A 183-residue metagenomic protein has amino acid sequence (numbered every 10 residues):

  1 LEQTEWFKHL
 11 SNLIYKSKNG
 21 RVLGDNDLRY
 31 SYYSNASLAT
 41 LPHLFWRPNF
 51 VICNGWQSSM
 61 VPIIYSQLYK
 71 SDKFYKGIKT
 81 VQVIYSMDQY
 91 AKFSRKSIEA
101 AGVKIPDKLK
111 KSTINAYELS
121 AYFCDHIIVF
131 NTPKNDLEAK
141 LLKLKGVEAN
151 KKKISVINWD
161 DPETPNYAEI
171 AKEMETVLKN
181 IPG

Functional and structural regions predicted by a protein language model:
L1-G183: Catalytic cores of nucleotide-sugar-dependent glycosyltransferases that transfer UDP/GDP/TDP-activated
